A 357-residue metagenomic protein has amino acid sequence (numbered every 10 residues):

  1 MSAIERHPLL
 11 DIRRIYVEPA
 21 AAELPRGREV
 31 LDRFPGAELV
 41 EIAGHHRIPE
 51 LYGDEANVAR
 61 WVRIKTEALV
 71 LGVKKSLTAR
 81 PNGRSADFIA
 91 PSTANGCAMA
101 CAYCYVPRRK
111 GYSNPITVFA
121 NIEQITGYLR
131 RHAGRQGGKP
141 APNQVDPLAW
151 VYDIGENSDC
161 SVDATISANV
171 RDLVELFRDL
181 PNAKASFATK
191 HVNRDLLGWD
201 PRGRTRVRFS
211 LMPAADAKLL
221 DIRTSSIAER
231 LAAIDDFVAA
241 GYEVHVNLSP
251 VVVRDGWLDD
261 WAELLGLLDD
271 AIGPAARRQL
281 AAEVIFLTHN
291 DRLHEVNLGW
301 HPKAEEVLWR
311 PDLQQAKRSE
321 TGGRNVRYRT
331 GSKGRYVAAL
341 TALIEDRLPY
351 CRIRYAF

Functional and structural regions predicted by a protein language model:
M1-D87: Flexible, acidic/Gly-rich N-terminal and inter-domain linker regions that tether and position cofactor-handling modules
M1-E29, D269-F357: Auxiliary Fe-S-binding modules of radical SAM enzymes
R14, A149-D153, K184-S186, R204-R208 (+3 more regions): Structural preference for beta-strand elements that scaffold enzyme active sites
V70-G83, V106-R208: Conserved Radical SAM active-site core
S92-R109: Local cysteine-cluster metal-coordination motifs and their immediate loop/turn environment, predominantly Fe-S cluster
C101-C104, F209, V246-S249: Conserved, mostly hydrophobic/aromatic
N157-S161, V192-L196, T205-T224, P250-D255 (+2 more regions): Conserved radical SAM core fold
G256-A271: Catalytic cores of alpha/beta
